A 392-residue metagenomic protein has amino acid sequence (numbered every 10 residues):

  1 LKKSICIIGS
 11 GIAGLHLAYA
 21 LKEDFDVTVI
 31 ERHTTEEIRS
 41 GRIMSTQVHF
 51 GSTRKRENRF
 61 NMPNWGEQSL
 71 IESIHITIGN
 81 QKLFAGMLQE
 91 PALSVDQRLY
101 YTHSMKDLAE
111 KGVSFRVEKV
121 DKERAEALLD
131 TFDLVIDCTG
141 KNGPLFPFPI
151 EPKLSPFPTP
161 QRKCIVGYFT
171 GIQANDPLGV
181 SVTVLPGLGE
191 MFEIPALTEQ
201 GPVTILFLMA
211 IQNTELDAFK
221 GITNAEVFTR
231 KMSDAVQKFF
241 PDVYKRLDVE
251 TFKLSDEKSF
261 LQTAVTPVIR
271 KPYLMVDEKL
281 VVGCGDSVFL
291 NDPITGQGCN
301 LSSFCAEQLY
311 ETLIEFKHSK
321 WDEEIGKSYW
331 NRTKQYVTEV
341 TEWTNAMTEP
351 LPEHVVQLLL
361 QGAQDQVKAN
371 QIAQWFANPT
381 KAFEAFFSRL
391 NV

Functional and structural regions predicted by a protein language model:
C6-S10, Y19-R42: Glycine-rich FAD pyrophosphate-binding loop
I7, T263-T341: Conserved mid-domain beta->alpha element of the FAD-binding
G14: N-terminal Rossmann-fold NAD(P) dinucleotide-binding loop
R32-T77: N-terminal FAD cofactor-binding segment of flavoenzymes
N58-L134, C138-I150: Conserved N-terminal helical subregion
P149-T183: Central beta-strand plus flanking loop segment that forms part of the substrate or channel wall within the catalytic
P186-S259: Conserved FAD/dinucleotide-binding core of flavoprotein oxidoreductases
T295-G296, E311-V392: C-terminal helical "tail/cap" subdomain of flavin- and related membrane-associated enzymes
